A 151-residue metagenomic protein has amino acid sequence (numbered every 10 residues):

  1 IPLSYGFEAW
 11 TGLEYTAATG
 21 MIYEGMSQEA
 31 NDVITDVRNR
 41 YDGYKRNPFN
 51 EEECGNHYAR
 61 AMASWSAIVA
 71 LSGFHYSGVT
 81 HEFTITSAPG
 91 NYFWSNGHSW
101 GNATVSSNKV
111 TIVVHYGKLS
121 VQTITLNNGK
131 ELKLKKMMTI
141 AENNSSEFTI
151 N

Functional and structural regions predicted by a protein language model:
L3, F7, E14-N144: Non-catalytic C-terminal accessory modules of carbohydrate-active enzymes
S146-N151: Surface-exposed interaction regions enriched in Ser/Thr/Asp/Glu that occur as long low-complexity tracts or repetitive
